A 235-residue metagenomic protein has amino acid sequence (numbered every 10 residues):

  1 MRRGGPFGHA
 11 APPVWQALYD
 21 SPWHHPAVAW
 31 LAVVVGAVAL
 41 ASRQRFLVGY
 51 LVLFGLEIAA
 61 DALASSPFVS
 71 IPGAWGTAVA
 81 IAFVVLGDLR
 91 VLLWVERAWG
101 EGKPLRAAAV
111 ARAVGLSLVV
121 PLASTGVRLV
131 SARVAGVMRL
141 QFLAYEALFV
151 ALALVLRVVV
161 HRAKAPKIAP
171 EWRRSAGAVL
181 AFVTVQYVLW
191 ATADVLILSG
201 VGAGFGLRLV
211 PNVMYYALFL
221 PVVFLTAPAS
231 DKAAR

Functional and structural regions predicted by a protein language model:
R2-V34: Hydrophobic transmembrane alpha-helical segments in integral membrane proteins
W23-A74: Long, hydrophobic/aromatic-enriched structural stretches that serve as scaffold segments
H25-V35, A80-R97, L148-V159, M214-P228: Hydrophobic cores of alpha-helical transmembrane segments in multi-pass inner/ER membrane proteins, independent
L40-G55, K103-V114, E171-F182, A234-R235: Membrane-interfacial loop-to-transmembrane alpha-helix junctions, especially the N-terminal start
F46-F68, V114-T125, V183-D194: Hydrophobic alpha-helical transmembrane segments of multi-pass membrane proteins
L56-F83, R97-G102, G126-G136, I197-V201: Helix-loop junctions on the outward
V85, R90-A165: Membrane-proximal helix-loop-helix units in multi-pass membrane proteins
A153-K164, E171-R235: C-terminal transmembrane-bundle signature of multipass membrane proteins, characterized by strong activation on
